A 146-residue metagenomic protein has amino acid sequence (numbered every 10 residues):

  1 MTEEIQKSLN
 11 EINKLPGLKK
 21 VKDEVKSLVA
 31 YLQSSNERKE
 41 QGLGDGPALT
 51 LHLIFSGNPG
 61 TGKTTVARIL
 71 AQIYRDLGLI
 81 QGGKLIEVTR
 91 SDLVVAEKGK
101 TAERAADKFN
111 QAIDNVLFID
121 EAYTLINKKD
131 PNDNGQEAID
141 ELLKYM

Functional and structural regions predicted by a protein language model:
M1-S8: Interdomain "pre-motor" coupling segment immediately N-terminal to P-loop NTPase/helicase cores
S8-L51, Q72: Pre-Walker A (pre-P-loop) alpha-helix and adjacent loop at the N terminus of AAA/AAA+ ATPase modules, a conserved
V25, T64, V88, A105 (+2 more regions): Conserved RecA-like P-loop NTPase ATPase core
G44-G83, D107-Q111: Walker A/P-loop
N58, R90-S91, E121-Y123: Conserved Walker B
Q81-A112, Q136: Short glycine-rich substrate-engagement loop in P-loop NTPases that contacts/grips substrate
I113-L117: Loop/turn-to-beta-strand initiation segments
Y123-M146: Conserved catalytic/switch belt of AAA+ P-loop NTPases
